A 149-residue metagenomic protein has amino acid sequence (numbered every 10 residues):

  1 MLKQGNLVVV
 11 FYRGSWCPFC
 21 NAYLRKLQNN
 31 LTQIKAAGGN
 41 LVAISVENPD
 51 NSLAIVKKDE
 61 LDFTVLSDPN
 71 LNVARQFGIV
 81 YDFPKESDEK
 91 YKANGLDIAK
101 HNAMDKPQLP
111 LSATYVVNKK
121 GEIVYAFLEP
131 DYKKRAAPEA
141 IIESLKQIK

Functional and structural regions predicted by a protein language model:
M1-L27: Short active-site neighborhood of thiol/selenol oxidoreductases, capturing the structured segment around
Q4-G5, G38, L111: A structure-centric signal for secondary-structure junctions around beta-strands
Y23-G78: Structural microenvironment flanking redox-active thiols in thiol-disulfide oxidoreductases
D68-K133: Thiol/selenol-based redox catalytic cores and closely related redox-interacting motifs
Y132-I148: A short, polar/charged loop-to-alpha-helix boundary motif
